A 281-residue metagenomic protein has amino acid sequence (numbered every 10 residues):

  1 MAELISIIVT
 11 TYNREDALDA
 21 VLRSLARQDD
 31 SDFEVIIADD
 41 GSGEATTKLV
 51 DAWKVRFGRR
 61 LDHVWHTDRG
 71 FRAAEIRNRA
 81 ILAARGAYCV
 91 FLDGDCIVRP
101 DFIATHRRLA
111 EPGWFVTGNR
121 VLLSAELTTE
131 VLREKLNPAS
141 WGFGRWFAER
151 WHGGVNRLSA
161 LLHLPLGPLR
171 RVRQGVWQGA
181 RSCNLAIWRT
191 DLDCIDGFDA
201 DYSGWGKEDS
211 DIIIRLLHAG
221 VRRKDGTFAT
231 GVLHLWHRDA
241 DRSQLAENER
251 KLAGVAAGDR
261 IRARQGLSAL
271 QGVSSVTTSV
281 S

Functional and structural regions predicted by a protein language model:
M1-R27: N-proximal low-complexity "stem/linker" segments adjacent to membrane-targeting elements
E3-S6, E34, D211: Cell-envelope/extracellular polymer assembly enzymes that use nucleotide-activated donors
L22-G70: Acidic donor-binding segment of Leloir-type glycosyltransferases
T67-A84, D101: Glycine-rich, basic loop-to-helix element that forms the pyrophosphate-binding segment of sugar-nucleotide handling
C89: Short aromatic/hydrophobic "clamp" motif used to bind/position activated sugar donors
D101-R150: Conserved donor NDP-sugar-binding/catalytic core segment of glycosyltransferases
L136-W177: Short, flexible, basic/aromatic active-site loop/helix in glycosyltransferases
G179-D196, S203-R222, T227-F228: A short, conserved alpha-helix in the catalytic core of glycosyltransferases
